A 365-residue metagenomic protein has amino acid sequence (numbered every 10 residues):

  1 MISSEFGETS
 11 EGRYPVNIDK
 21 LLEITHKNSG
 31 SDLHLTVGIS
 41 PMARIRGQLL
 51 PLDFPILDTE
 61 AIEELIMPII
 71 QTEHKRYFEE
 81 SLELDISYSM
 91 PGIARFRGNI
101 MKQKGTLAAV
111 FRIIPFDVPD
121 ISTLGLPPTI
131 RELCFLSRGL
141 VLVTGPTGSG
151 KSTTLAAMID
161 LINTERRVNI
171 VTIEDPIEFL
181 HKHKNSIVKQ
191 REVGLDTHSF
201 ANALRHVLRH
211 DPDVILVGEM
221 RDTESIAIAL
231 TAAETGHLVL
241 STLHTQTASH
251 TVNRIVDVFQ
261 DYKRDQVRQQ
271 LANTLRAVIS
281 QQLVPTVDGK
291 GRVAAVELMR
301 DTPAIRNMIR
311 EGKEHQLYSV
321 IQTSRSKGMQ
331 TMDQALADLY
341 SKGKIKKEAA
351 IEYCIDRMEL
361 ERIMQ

Functional and structural regions predicted by a protein language model:
I2-Q365: Short, flexible helix-loop junctions that flank or precede catalytic/ligand sites
